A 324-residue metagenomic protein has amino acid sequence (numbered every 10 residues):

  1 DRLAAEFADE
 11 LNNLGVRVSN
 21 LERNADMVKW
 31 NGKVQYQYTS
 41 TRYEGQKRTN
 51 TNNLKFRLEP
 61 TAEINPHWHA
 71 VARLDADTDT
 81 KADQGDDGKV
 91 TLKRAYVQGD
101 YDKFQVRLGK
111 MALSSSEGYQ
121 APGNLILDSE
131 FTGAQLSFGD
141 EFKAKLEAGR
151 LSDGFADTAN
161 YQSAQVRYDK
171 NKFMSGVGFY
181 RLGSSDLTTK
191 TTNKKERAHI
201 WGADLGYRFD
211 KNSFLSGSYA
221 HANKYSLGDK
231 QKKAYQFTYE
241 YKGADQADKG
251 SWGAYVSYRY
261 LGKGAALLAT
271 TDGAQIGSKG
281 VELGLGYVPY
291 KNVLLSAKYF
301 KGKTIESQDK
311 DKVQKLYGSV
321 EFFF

Functional and structural regions predicted by a protein language model:
D1-A5, V18, R23, Q37-T49 (+4 more regions): Outer-membrane beta-barrel pore domains
A25-L182, G206-F209, Y235-L268: Outer membrane beta-barrel
